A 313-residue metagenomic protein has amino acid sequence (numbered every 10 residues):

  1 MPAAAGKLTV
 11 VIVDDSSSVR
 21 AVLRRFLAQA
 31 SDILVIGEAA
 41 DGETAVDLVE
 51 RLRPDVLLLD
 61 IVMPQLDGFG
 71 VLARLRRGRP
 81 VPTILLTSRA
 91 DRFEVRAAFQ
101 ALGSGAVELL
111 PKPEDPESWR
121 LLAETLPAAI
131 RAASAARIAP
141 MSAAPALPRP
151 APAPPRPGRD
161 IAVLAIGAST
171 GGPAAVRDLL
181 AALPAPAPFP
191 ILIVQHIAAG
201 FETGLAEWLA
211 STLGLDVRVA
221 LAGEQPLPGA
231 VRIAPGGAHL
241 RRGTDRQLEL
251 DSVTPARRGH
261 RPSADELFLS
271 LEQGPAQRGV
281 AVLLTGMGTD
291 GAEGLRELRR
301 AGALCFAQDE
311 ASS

Functional and structural regions predicted by a protein language model:
M1-T9, S17-A28, E43-T44, E50-R51 (+2 more regions): Conserved acid/base catalytic micro-environments in cytosolic active-site loops
D14: Conserved acidic carboxylate
D32-V35, G214: Glycine-centered tight turns that cap/initiate beta-strands
I36-E43: Conserved Asp/Asn-Gly motif in the active-site loop of CheY-like receiver
